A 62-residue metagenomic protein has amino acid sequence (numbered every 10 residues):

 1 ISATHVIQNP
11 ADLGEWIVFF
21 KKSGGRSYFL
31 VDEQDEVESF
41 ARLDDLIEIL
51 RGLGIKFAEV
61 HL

Functional and structural regions predicted by a protein language model:
I7-D35: Short aromatic-glycine-(Arg/Gly/Cys) micro-motifs in beta-strand/loop hairpins
L30-L62: Short, compact, well-ordered microdomains
